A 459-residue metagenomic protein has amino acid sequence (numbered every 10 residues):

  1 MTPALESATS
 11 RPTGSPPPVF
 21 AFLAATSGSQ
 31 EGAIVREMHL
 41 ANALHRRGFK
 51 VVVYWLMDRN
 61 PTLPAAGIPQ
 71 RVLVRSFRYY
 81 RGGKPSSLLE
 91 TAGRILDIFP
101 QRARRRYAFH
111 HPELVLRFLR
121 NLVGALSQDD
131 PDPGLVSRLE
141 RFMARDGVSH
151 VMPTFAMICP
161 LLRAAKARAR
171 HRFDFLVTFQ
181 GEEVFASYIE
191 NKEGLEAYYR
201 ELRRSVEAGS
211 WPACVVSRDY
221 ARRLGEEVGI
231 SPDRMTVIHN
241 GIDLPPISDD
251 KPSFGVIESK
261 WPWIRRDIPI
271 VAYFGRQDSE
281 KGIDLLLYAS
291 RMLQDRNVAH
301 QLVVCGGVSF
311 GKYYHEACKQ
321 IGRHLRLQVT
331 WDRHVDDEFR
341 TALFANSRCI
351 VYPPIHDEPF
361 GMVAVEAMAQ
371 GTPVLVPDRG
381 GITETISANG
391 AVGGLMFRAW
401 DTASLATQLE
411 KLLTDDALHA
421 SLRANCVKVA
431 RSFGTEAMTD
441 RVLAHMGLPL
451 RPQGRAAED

Functional and structural regions predicted by a protein language model:
F20, H150-M152, A165-A186, C214: Active-site proximal beta-strand in glycosyltransferases
H39, S137-R145, E182-E183, E193-A213: Membrane-proximal helix-turn-helix segments that form the acceptor-binding/catalytic region of lipid-linked
C214, P262-K281, L287-S290: Conserved donor-binding/catalytic core segment of Leloir-type glycosyltransferases
D219, G241: Carbohydrate-associated surface elements
R222, E226-E227, K251, R296 (+2 more regions): Short, structured helix-loop element that forms part of the nucleotide-activated donor/catalytic region
P269, S404, K411, L418-S432 (+1 more regions): A short, well-ordered alpha-helix in the C-terminal region of glycosyltransferases
A345-P359, T372: Acidic donor-binding loop of glycosyltransferase active sites
T383-K411: Change "using UDP/GDP/dTDP sugars" to "using nucleotide sugars
